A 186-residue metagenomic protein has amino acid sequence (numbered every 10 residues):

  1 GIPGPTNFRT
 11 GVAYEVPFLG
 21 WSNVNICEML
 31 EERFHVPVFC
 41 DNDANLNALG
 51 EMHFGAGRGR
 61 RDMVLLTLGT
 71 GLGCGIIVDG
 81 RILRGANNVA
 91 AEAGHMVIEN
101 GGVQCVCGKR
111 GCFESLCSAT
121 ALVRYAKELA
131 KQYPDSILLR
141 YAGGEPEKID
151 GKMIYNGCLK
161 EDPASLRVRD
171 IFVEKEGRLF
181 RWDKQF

Functional and structural regions predicted by a protein language model:
G1-G4, F180, F186: Glycine-rich beta-strand-to-loop/alpha-helix junction loops that act as flexible
G1-I2, N42, L68, S118: A secondary-structure boundary/capping signal
G4-V64: Glycine-rich phosphate-binding loop and adjoining helix at the ATP-binding site of ATP-dependent phosphoryl-transfer
R9, V78-D79, L159: Short, ordered coil/turn segments that flank beta-strands lining enzyme active or ligand-binding pockets
E28, E32-A44, I98-S136: Glycine-rich phosphate-binding loop plus the immediately following alpha-helix
R58-A119: Glycine-rich phosphate-binding loop of actin/hexokinase-like ATP-binding domains
E114-D183: A mobile "lid/hinge" subdomain adjacent to the ATP/sugar-phosphate binding pocket shared across diverse ATP-dependent
